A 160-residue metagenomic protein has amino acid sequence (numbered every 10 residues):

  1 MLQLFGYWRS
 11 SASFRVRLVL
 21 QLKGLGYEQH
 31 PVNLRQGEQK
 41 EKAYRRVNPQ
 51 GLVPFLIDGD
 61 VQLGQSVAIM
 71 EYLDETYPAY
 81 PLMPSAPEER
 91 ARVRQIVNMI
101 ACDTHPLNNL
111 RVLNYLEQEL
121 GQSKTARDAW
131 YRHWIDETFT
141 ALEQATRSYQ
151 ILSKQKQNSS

Functional and structural regions predicted by a protein language model:
M1-R127: GST-like domain detector, emphasizing the conserved glutathione-binding G-site in the N-terminal thioredoxin-like
C102-S160: GST-like fold's C-terminal all-alpha helical module
